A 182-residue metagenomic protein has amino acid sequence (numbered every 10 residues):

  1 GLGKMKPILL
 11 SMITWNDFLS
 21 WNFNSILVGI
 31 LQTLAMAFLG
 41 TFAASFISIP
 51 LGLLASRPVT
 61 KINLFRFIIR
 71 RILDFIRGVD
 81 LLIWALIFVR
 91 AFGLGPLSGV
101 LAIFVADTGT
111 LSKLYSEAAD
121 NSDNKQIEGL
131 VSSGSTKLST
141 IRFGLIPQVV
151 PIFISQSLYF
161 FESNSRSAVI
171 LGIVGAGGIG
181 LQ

Functional and structural regions predicted by a protein language model:
G1-F42, I49, L54, P58: N-terminal, non-cleaved signal-anchor transmembrane helix
L27-A35, I69-I76, L158, E162: Alpha-helical membrane-interface segments at transmembrane helix boundaries
F46-L53, I83, S98-L101, V105-I127 (+3 more regions): Membrane-embedded alpha-helices of multi-pass transport/permease systems
L51-A85, L114-E117: Cytoplasmic-entry segments and transmembrane alpha-helices of multi-pass inner-membrane transporters
L73-D107: Generic hydrophobic transmembrane alpha-helix motif, especially the helices
R90, S167-Q182: Glycine-rich helix-loop "coupling/hinge" segments at transmembrane-helix boundaries in multipass transporters
S122-S139, F143-V149, A176: Short helix-to-coil transition segments within interhelical loops that connect adjacent transmembrane helices
K137-G172: Transmembrane alpha-helices
